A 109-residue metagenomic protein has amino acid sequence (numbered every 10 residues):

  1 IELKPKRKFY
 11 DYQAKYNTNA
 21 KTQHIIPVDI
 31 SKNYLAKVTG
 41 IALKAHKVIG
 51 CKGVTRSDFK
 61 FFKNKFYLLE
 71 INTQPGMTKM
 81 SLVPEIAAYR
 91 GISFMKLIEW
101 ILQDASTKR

Functional and structural regions predicted by a protein language model:
I1-K4, Y10, P27-D29, I86-I92: Short, exposed beta-strand "edge-strand" segments with a Pro/Gly-rich flavor and a Y/T-containing core
I1-Q13, S57, Y67-N72: Beta-strand scaffold of nucleotide-dependent catalytic cores
K6, A20, M77-K79: Residue-level signal for secondary-structure boundary sites
Y12, I26, M77: Short clusters of hydrophobic/aromatic residues that line enzyme substrate/ligand-binding pockets
Y16-F62: A long amphipathic alpha-helix within ATP-dependent nucleotide-binding catalytic cores
N33, F61-R109: C-terminal active-site "lid" helix and adjoining low-complexity regulatory extension at the edge of ATP-using catalytic
